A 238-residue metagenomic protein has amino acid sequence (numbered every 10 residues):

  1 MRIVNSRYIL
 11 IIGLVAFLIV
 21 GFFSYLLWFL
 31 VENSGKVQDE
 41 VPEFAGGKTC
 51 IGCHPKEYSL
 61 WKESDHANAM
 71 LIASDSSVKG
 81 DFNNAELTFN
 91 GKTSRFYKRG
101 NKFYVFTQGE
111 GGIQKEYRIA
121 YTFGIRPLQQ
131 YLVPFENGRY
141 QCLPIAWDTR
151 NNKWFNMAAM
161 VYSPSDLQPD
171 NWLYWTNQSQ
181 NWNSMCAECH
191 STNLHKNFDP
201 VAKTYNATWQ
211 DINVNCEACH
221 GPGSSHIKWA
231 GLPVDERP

Functional and structural regions predicted by a protein language model:
R2-F17: N-terminal Sec-pathway targeting helices
F17-F23, H54: Hydrophobic cores of alpha-helical transmembrane segments in multi-pass integral membrane proteins
W28-E43: Ser/Thr/Pro/Gly-rich low-complexity linker/stalk segments immediately outside membranes or between
V41-A67, L71-I72: Mature N-terminal segment immediately following signal peptide/propeptide cleavage in secreted/periplasmic
H66-N84: Active-site-surrounding "flap" and adjacent substrate/cofactor-binding loops of secreted or lumenal enzymes, prototyped
L87: Soluble catalytic regions of membrane-associated enzymes that act on cell-envelope and secretory-pathway components
R99-P238: Extended surface/linker regions that mediate inter-domain or inter-protein docking in multi-component redox
